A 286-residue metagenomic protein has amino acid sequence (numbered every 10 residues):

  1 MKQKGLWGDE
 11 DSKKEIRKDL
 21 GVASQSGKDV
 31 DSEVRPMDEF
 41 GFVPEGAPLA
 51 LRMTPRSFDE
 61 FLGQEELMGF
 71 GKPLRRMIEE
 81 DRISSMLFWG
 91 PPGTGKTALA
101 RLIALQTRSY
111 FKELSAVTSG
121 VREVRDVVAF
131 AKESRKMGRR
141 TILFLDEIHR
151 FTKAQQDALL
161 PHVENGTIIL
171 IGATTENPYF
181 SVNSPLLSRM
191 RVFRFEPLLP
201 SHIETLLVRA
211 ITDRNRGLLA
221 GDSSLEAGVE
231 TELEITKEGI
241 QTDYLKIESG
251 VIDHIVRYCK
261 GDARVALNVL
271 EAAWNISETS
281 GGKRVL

Functional and structural regions predicted by a protein language model:
G5, V30-F42, R76-S115, A129-K132 (+1 more regions): Walker A/P-loop
F42-P91, F130-S134, L270: Pre-Walker A (pre-P-loop) alpha-helix and adjacent loop at the N terminus of AAA/AAA+ ATPase modules, a conserved
L67-K72, S109-I142, T152-K153: Short glycine-rich substrate-engagement loop in P-loop NTPases that contacts/grips substrate
E79, L145, H149-S188: Conserved catalytic/switch belt of AAA+ P-loop NTPases
S84, M137-I142, Q156, N165-I171 (+2 more regions): Loop/turn-to-beta-strand initiation segments
S115-V117, R191-E204: Conserved AAA+ ATPase "SRH/arginine-finger" region at the nucleotide-binding site
L219-Y258: Short conserved motifs of the RecA-like P-loop NTPase core
D253-Y258, R264-T279: C-terminal helical "lid" of AAA+/P-loop NTPase domains
